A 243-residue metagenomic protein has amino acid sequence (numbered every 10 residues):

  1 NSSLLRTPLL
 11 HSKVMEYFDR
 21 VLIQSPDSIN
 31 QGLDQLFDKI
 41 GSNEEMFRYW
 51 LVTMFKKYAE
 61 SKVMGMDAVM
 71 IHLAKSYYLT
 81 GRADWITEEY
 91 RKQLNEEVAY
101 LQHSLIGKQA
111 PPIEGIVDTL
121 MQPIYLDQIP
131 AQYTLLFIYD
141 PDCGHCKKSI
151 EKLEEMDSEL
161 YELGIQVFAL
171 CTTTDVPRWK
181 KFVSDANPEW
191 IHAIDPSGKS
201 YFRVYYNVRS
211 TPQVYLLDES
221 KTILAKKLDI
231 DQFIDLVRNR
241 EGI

Functional and structural regions predicted by a protein language model:
N1-Q122: Oxidative protein folding and maturation machinery
P111, T134, T211-P212: Short loop/turn microsegments at loop-to-beta-strand junctions
G115-I116, I138, L216: Hydrophobic beta-strand positions
I124-L153, Q166-L170: Short active-site neighborhood of thiol/selenol oxidoreductases, capturing the structured segment around
K147-S184, G198-V204: Structural microenvironment flanking redox-active thiols in thiol-disulfide oxidoreductases
Q166, E189-I191: Conserved beta-strand segments of alpha/beta enzyme cores
P188, G198-R238: Thiol/disulfide oxidoreductase modules built on the thioredoxin-like
G242-I243: Short, solvent-exposed mixed-charge patches
